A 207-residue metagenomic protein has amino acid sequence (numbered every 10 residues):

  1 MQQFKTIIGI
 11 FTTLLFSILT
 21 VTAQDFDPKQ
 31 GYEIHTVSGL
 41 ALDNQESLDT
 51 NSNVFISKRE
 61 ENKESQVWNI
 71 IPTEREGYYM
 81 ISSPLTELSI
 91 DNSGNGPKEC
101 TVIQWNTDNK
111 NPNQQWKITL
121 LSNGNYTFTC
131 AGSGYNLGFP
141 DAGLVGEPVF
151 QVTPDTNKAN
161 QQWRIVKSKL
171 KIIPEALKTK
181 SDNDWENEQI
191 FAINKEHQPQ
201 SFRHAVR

Functional and structural regions predicted by a protein language model:
M1-I10: Bacterial N-terminal signal peptides that target proteins for export
G9-I18: Bacterial N-terminal signal peptides
L19-A23: Sec/Tat signal peptide C-region and signal peptidase I cleavage site
Q24-R207: Lectin-like carbohydrate-binding module/patch detector with strong preference for beta-trefoil
